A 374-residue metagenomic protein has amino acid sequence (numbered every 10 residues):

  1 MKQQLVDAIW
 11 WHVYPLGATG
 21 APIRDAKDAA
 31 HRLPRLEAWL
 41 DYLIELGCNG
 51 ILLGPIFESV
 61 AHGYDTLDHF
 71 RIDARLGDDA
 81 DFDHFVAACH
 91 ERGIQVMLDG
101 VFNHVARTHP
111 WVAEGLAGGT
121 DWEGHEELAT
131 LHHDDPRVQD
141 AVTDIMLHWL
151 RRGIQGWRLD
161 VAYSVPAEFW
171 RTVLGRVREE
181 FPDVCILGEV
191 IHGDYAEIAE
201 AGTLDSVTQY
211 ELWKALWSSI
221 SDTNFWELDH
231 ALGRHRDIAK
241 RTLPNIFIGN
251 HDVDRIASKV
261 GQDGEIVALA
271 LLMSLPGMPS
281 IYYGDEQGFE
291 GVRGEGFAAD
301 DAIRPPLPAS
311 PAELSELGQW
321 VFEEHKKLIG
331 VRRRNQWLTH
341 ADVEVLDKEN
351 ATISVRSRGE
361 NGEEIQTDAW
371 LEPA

Functional and structural regions predicted by a protein language model:
M1-L98, N103-V105, P110, D160-V161 (+1 more regions): N-terminal structural segment of carbohydrate-active enzymes
L5-V6, I23-D28, D229-G233, I238-N250 (+1 more regions): Loop/helix patches that line or flank the sugar-binding groove of alpha-linked glycan CAZymes
I9-H12, I51-L53, V96-L98, W157 (+4 more regions): Hydrophobic faces of well-ordered beta-strands that scaffold small-molecule active sites in alpha/beta enzyme cores
V13, L43, L53, H69 (+10 more regions): Conserved, mostly hydrophobic/aromatic
Y14-L33, D65-D79, H125-Q139, I154-S164 (+3 more regions): The substrate-binding groove and active-site-proximal loops of carbohydrate-active enzymes, especially glycoside
A29, H62-A74, F102-G124, G175 (+2 more regions): Aromatic- and acidic-residue-enriched segments that line the glycan-binding/catalytic groove of carbohydrate-active
A87-R92, D144-L147, D160-K240, P244 (+3 more regions): Active-site-proximal helices and loops of the catalytic beta/alpha 8
A106-R152, A162-Y163: Active-site-adjacent "subsite" loops/lids of carbohydrate-active enzymes
